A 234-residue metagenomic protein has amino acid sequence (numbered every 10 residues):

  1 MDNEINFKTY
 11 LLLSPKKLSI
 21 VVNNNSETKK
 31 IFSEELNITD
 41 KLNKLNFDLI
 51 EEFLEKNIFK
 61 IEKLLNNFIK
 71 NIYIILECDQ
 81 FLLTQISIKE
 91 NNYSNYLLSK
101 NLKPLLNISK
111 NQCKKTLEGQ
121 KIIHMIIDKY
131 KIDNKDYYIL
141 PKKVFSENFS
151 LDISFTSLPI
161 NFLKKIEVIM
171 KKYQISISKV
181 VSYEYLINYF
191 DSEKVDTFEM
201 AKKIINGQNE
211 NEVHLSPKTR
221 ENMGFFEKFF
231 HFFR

Functional and structural regions predicted by a protein language model:
M1-P15, N25-F68, C78-R234: Nucleotide/phosphate-binding catalytic cleft detector across ATP-hydrolyzing and phosphate-transferring enzymes
V21-N23: Conserved hydrophobic/aromatic positions in well-ordered beta-strands
